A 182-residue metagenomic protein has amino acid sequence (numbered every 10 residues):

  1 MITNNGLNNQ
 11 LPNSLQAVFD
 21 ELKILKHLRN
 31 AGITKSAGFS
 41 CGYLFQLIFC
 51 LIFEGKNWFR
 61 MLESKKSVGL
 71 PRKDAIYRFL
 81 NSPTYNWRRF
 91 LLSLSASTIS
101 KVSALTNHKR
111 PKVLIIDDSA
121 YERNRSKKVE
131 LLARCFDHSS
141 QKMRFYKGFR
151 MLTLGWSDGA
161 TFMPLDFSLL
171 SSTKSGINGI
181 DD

Functional and structural regions predicted by a protein language model:
M1-D182: Conserved, well-structured functional cores that handle cations and Mg-NTP chemistry
